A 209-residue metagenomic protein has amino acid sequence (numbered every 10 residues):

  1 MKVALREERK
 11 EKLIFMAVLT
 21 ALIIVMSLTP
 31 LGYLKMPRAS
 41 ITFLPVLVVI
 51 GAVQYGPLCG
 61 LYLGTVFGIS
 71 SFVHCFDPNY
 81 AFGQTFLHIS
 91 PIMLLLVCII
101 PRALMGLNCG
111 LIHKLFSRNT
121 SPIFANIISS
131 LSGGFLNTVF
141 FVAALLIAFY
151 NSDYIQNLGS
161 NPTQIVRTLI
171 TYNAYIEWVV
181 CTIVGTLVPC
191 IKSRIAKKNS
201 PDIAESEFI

Functional and structural regions predicted by a protein language model:
M1-I209: Loop-helix junctions at membrane interfaces
